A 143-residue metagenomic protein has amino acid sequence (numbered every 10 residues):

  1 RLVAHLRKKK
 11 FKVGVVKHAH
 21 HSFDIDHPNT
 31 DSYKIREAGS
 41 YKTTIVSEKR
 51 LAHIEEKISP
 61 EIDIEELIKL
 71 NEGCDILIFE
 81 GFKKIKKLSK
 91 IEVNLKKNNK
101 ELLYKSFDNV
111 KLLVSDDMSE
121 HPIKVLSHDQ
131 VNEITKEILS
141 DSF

Functional and structural regions predicted by a protein language model:
R1-I58: N-terminal phosphate/diphosphate-binding loop that engages ATP/GTP or pyrophosphate donors across diverse enzyme folds
L6, L70-N71, D141: P-loop NTP-binding site
K9-K12, S40-Y41, E72-C74, K87-L88 (+1 more regions): Short coil/turn connectors at secondary-structure junctions
N29, P60-D63, K97: Charged helix-capping and loop-helix junction motifs
R36-E37, K69-N71, L103-S106: Solvent-exposed alpha-helices and their adjacent loops that cap or buttress functional pockets in soluble metabolic
E55-I85: Phosphate-binding/switch loop-helix module in NTP-utilizing enzymes
I76-F143: Phosphate/Mg2+-binding loops and adjacent switch elements in nucleotide/diphosphate-handling enzyme cores
